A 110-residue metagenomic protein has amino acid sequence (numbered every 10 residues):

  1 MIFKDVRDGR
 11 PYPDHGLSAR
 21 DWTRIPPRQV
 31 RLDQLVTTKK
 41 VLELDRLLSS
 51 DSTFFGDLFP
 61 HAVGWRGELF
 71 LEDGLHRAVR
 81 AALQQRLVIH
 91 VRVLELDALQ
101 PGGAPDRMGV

Functional and structural regions predicted by a protein language model:
M1-A19: N-terminal leader/domain-start detector
D14-F70, A82, I89: Short alpha-helix boundary/capping and kink motifs at helix termini
W65-V110: Basic- and aromatic-enriched surface patches that contact anionic nucleotides/nucleic acids
